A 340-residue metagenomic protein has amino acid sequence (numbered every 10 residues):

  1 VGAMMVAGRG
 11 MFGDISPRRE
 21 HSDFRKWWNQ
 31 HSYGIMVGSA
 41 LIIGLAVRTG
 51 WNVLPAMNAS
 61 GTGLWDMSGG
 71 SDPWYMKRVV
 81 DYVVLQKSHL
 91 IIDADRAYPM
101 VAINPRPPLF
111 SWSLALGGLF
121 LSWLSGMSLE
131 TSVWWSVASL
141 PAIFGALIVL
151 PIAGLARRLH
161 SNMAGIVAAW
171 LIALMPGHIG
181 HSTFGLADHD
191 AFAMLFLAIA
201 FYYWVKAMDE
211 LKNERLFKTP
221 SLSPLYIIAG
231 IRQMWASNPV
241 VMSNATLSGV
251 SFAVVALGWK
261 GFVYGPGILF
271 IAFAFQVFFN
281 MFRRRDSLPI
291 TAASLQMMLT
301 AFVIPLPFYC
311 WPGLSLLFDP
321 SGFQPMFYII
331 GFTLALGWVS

Functional and structural regions predicted by a protein language model:
V1-S60, S71, L147, I166 (+1 more regions): Start-transfer (signal-anchor) and selected internal transmembrane alpha helices of multi-pass inner/ER membrane
G2-M5, F196-V205, I268-A272, Y328-S340: Hydrophobic cores of alpha-helical transmembrane segments in multi-pass inner/ER membrane proteins, independent
M4-S32, L211-S243, D286-T291: Membrane-interfacial, low-structure loops and terminal tails that flank and connect transmembrane helices in multi-pass
I42-V47, M127, S139-R158, M163-A236 (+2 more regions): Membrane-embedded helix bundles of polyisoprenyl
L45-L147, M175, D188: Membrane-interface coil-to-helix junctions
G61-D66, G70, H181-A187, L314-Q324: Membrane-helix boundary/interfacial segments in multi-pass membrane proteins
R283-L295, S321-M326: Membrane-interfacial entry segments at the cytosolic side of transmembrane helices
P307-V339: Periplasmic/ER-lumenal interhelical loops and adjacent helix-loop junctions in multi-pass membrane proteins
